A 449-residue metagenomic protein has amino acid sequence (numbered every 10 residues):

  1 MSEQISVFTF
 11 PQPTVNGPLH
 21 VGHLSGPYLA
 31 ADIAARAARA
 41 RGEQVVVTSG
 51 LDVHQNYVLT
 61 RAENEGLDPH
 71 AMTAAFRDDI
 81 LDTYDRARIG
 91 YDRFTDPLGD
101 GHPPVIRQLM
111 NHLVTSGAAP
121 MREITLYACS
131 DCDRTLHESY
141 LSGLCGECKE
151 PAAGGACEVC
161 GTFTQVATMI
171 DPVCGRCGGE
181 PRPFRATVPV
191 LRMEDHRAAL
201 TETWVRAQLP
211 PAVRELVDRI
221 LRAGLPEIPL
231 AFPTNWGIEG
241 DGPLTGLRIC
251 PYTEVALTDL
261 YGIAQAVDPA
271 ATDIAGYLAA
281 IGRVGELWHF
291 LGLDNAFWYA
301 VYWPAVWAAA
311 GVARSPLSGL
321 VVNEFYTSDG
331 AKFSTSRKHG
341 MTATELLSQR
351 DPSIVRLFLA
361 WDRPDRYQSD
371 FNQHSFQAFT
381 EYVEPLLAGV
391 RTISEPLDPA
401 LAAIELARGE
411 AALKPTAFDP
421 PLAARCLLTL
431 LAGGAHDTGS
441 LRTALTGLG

Functional and structural regions predicted by a protein language model:
M1-P18, G161, Q165-A167, G178-F184 (+6 more regions): Non-catalytic terminal extensions that flank enzyme cores
S2-F76, T95-S116, T125-A128, C132 (+2 more regions): N-terminal catalytic cores of NTP/NDP-binding nucleotidyl/phosphoryl-transfer enzymes
P11-L19, D92-T95, I281-G292, Q368-F376: Glycine- and acidic
T60, A256-A271, A300-G311: Short active-site loop/helix that positions an aromatic residue
V114-D268: Cys/His-rich finger/ribbon microdomains and the adjacent scaffold used for macromolecule binding/structural
I228-G242, R248-C250, P316-K338: Active-site and channel-lining beta-strand-loop segments that bind or position nucleotide-derived/phosphorylated
E324-A400: Catalytic adenosine-cofactor/nucleotide-binding cores of aminoacyl-tRNA synthetases and other
E381-G449: Helix-rich, typically C-terminal accessory recognition domains appended to large enzymatic cores
